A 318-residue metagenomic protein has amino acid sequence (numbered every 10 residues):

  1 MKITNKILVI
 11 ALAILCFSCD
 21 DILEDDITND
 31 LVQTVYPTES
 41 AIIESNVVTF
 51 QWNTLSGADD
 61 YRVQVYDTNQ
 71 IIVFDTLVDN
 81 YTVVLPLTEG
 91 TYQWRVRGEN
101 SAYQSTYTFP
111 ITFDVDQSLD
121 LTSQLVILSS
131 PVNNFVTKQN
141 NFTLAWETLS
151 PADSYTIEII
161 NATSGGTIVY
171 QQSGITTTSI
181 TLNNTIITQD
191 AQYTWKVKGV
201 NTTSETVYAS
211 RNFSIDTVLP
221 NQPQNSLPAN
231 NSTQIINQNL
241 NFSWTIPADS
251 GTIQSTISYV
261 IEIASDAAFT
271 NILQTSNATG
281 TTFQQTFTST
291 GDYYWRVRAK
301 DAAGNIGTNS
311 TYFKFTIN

Functional and structural regions predicted by a protein language model:
L12-S45: Bacterial Sec-dependent N-terminal signal peptides
T28-Y36, D120-S130, L219-A229: Proline-enriched interdomain boundary motifs that mark the N-terminal boundary and often initiate the first structured
T54-N69, E147-G165, P247-T270, T308-N309: Solvent-exposed loop/turn segments flanking beta-strands in beta-repeat/beta-sandwich domains
V73-D79, Q171-T177, L273-T279: Short beta-strand segments within Ig-like beta-sandwich modules, predominantly Fibronectin type-III
V84-T91, N184-Q192, Q285-D292: Surface-exposed, short loops/turns at beta-strand junctions within beta-sandwich domains
E99-Q104, V200-S204, K300-N305: Short, solvent-exposed loop/turn segments at the edges of extracellular beta-sandwich modules
T112-D120, R211-L219, Q224, F313-N318: Flexible, low-complexity linkers/stalks enriched in Thr/Pro that connect modular domains
